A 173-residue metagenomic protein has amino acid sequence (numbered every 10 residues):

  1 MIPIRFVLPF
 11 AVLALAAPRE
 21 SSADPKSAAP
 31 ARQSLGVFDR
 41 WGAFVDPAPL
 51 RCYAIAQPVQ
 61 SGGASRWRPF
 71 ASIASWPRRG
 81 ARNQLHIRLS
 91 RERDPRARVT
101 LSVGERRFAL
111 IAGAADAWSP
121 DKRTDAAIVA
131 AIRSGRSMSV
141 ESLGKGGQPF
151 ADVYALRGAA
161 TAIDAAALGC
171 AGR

Functional and structural regions predicted by a protein language model:
M1-L8: Bacterial N-terminal signal peptides that target proteins for export
F10-E20: Hydrophobic h-region of N-terminal signal peptides that target proteins for export in Gram-negative bacteria
R19-R173: A generic "folded-domain core" signal
